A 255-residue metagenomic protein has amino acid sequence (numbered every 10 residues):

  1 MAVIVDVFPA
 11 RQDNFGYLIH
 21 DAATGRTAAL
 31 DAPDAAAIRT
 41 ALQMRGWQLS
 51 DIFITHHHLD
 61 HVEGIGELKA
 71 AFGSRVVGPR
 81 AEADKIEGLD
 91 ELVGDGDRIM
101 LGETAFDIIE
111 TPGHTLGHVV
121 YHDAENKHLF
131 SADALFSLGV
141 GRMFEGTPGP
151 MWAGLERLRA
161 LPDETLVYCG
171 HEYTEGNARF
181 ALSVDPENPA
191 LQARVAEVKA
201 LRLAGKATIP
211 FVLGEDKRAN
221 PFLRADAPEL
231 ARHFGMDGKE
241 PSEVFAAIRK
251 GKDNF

Functional and structural regions predicted by a protein language model:
M1-A29, P33-R45, G214, R224 (+1 more regions): Zn-dependent metallo-beta-lactamase
Q12, T27, D34-I108, K127 (+1 more regions): Active-site HxH/HxHxD metal-binding segment of metal-dependent hydrolases
L18, R98-A124, H128, A160: Core dinuclear metal-dependent hydrolase active-site scaffold
I19, D31, H56, L68 (+6 more regions): Divalent metal-coordination and catalytic microenvironments
A32-P33, H57, A81-E82, H114-T115 (+4 more regions): Active-site metal-binding loops of divalent metal-dependent hydrolases
I52-V62, I109-G117, Y168-T174: Histidine-centered catalytic micro-motifs
G139-T165: Active-site-adjacent loop/tail segments of enzyme domains
E156-L166, E175-F255: Accessory terminal helices/loops
